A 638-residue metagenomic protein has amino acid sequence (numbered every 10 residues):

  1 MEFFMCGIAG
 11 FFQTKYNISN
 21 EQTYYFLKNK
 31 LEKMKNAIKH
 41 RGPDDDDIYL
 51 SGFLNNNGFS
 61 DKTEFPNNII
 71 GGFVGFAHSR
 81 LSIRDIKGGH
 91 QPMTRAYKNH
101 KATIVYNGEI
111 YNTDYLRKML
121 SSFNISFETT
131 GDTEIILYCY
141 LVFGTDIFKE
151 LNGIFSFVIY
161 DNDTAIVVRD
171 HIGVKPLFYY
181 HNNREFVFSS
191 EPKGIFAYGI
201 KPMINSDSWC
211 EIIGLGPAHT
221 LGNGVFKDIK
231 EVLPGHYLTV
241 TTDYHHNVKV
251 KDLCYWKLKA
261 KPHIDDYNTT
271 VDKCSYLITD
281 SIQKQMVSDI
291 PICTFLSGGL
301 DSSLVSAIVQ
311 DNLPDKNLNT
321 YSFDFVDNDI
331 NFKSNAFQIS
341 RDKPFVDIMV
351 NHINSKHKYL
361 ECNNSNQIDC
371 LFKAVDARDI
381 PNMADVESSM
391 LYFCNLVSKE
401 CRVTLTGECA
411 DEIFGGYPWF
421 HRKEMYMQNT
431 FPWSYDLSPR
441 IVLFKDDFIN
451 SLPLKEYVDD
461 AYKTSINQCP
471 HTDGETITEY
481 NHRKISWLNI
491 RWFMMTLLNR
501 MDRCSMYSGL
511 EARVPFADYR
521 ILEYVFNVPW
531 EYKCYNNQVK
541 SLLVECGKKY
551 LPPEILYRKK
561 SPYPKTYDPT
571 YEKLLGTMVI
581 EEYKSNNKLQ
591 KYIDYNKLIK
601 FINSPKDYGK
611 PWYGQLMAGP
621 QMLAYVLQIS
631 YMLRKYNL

Functional and structural regions predicted by a protein language model:
E2-F372, A377, M390, K549 (+1 more regions): Cysteine-centered catalytic environments shared across enzyme families
E2-I8, E32, G52, A197-I200 (+4 more regions): Adenosyl-5′-phosphate
F26-N29, G224, L233, T269 (+20 more regions): Generic recognition of stable, solvent-exposed alpha-helical segments in well-folded globular domains
E64-F65, G71-G75, D85-G88, T103 (+7 more regions): Conserved adenosine/adenylate-binding substructure
N124-F127, I380, K610-L616: A short glycine/serine-rich beta->alpha loop
F372-D376, F420-R422, T570-K573: Short low-complexity, flexible loop/linker segments enriched in glycine and/or proline with clustered acidic
F414-P439: A mobile, often basic/glycine-rich helix-loop segment that functions as the active-site lid/recognition loop
